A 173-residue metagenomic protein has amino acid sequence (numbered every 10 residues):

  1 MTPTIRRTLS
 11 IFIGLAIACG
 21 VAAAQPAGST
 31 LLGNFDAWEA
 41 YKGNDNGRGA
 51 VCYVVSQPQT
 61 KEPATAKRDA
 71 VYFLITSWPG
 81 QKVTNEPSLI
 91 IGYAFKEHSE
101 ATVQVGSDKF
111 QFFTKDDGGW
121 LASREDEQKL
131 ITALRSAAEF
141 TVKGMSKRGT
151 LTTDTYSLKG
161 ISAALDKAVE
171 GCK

Functional and structural regions predicted by a protein language model:
M1, A23-A24: ...the same signal can extend to comparable exposed beta-sheet modules with similar sequence chemistry even outside
M1-F12: Bacterial N-terminal signal peptides that target proteins for export
S10-G20: Bacterial N-terminal signal peptides
A24-K173: A generic "folded-domain core" signal
